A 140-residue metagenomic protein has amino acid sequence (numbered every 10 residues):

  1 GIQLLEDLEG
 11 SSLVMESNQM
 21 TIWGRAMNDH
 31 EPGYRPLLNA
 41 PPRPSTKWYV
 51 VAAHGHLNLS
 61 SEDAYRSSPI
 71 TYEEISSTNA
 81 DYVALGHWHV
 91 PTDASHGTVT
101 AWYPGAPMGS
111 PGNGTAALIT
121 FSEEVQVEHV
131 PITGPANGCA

Functional and structural regions predicted by a protein language model:
G1-G114, T120: His/Asp/Glu-rich metal-coordinating catalytic cores of metallo-dependent phosphodiesterases/hydrolases acting on
G109-A140: C-terminal functional module detector
